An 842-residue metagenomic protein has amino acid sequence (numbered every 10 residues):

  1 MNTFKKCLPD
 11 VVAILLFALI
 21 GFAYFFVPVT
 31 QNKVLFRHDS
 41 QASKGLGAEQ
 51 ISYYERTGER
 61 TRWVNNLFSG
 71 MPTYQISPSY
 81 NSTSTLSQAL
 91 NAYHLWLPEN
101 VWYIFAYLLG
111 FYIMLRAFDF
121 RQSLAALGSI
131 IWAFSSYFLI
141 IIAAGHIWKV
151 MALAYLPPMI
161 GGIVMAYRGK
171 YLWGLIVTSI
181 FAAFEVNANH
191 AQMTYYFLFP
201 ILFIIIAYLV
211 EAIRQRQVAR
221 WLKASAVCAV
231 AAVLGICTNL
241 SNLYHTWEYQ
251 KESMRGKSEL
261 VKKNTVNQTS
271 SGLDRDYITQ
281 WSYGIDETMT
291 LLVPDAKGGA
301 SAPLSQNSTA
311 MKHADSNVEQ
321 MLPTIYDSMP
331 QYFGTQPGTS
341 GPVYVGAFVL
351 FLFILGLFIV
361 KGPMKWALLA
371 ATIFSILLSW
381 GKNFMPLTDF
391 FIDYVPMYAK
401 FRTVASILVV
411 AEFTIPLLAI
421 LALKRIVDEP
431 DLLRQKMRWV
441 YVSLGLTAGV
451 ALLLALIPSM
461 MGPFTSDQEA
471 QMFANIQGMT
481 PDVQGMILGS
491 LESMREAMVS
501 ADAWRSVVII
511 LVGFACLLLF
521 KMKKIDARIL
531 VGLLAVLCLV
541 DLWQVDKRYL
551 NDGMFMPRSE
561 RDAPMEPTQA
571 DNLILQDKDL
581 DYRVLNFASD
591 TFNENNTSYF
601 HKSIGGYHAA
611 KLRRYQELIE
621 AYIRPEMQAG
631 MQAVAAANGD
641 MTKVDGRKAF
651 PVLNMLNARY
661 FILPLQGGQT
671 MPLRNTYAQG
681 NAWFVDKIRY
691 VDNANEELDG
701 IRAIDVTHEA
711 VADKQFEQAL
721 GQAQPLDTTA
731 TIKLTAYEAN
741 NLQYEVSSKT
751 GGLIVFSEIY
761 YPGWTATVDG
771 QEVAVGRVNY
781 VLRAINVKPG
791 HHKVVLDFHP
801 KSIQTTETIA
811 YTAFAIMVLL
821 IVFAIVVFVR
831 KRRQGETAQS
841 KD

Functional and structural regions predicted by a protein language model:
D10-L46, A231-H245, F374-L378, V450-L456 (+1 more regions): Transmembrane signal-anchor helices characteristic of membrane glycosylation enzymes that use polyprenol
I20-M114, I130-L153, N267-V345, L378-T388 (+2 more regions): Membrane-interface coil-to-helix junctions
Y54-E59, N65-P72, I76-S79, G284 (+10 more regions): Extracytoplasmic/lumenal acceptor-recognition loop(s) of multi-pass membrane glycoenzymes
L97-F111, G341-G356, A411-I420, R505-F514: Hydrophobic alpha-helical transmembrane segments
L115-F134, K170-L175: Transmembrane-helix signature of polytopic, membrane-embedded enzymes that assemble or transfer cell-envelope glycans
S129, G145-L156, A166-A183, A191-A232 (+2 more regions): Contiguous transmembrane helix-bundle modules in multi-pass membrane proteins
K223-Y283: Polar, glycine-rich mid-to-C-terminal structural blocks that act as macromolecule-binding/assembly scaffolds
F351, R659, G668, D705-D842: Active-site-proximal, structured, solvent-exposed surfaces of multi-pass membrane proteins that position macromolecular
